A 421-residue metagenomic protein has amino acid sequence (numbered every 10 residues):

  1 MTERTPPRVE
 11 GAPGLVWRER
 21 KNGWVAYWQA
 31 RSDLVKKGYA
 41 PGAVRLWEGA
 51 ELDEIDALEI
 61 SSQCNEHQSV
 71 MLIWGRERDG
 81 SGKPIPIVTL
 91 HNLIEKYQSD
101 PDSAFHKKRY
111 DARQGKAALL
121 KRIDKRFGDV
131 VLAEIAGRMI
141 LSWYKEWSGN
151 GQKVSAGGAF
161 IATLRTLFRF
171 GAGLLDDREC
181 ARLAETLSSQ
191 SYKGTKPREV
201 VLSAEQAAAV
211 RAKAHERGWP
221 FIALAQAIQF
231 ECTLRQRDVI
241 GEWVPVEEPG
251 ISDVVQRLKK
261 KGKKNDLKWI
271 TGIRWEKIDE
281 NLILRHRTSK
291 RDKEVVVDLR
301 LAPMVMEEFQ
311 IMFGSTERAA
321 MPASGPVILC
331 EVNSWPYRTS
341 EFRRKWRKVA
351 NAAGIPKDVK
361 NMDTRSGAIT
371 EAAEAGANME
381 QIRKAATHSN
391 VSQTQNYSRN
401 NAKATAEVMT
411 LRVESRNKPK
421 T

Functional and structural regions predicted by a protein language model:
M1-T2, P249-S252, Q256-E276, E280 (+3 more regions): C-terminal secondary-structure termini that scaffold catalytic or DNA-interacting sites
E19-V25, Q29-R138, M321-S324: N-terminal DNA-binding module of tyrosine recombinases/phage integrases
P86, L90, E95-F170, L175-E179 (+4 more regions): N-terminal core-binding DNA-recognition domain of tyrosine site-specific recombinases/integrases
A133, R178, S189-A212, W275 (+3 more regions): DNA breakage-rejoining catalytic core of tyrosine-based enzymes
V154, G158-A162, A181-I240: Basic, Lys/Arg- and aromatic-enriched nucleic-acid-binding interface segment
R217-W219, R318-A323, N333-P336, R343-K384 (+2 more regions): Short, basic (Lys/Arg/His-rich) helix/loop patches that form interaction surfaces in the mid-to-C-terminal regions
L282-I311, P322-K348: C-terminal catalytic core of Y-nucleophile DNA break-rejoin enzymes
A386-L411: Catalytic-site neighborhood detector that most strongly recognizes the C-terminal catalytic loop/helix of tyrosine
